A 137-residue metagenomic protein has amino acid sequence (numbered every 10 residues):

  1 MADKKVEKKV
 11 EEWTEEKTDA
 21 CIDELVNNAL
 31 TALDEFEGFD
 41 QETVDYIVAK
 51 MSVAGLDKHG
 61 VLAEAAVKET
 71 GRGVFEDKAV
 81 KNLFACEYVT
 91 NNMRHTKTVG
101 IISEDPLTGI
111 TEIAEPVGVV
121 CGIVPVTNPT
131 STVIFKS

Functional and structural regions predicted by a protein language model:
A2-I110: N-terminal Rossmann-like NAD(P)+-binding subdomain of aldehyde/semialdehyde dehydrogenases
R94-S137: Conserved small-residue-rich beta-alpha loop and adjacent elements that most often cradle the phosphate/pyrophosphate
